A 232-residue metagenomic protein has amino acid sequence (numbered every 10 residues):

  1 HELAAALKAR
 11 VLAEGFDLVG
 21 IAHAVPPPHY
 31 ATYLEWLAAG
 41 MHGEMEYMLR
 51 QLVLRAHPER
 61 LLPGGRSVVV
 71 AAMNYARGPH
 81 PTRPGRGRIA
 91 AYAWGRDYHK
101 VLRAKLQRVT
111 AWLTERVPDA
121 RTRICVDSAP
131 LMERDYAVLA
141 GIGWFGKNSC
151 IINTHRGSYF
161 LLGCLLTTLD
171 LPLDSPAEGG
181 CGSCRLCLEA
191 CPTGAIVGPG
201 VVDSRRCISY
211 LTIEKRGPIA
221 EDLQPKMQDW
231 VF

Functional and structural regions predicted by a protein language model:
H1-G180, K215-I219, Q228-D229: Auxiliary alpha/beta "docking" domains used to position bulky ligands
A13-F16, L186-S209, W230-F232: Iron-sulfur cluster-binding cysteine motifs and their immediate structural context in ferredoxin-like electron-transfer
R206-L223: Short microdomains enriched in Cys/His and/or Lys/Arg
